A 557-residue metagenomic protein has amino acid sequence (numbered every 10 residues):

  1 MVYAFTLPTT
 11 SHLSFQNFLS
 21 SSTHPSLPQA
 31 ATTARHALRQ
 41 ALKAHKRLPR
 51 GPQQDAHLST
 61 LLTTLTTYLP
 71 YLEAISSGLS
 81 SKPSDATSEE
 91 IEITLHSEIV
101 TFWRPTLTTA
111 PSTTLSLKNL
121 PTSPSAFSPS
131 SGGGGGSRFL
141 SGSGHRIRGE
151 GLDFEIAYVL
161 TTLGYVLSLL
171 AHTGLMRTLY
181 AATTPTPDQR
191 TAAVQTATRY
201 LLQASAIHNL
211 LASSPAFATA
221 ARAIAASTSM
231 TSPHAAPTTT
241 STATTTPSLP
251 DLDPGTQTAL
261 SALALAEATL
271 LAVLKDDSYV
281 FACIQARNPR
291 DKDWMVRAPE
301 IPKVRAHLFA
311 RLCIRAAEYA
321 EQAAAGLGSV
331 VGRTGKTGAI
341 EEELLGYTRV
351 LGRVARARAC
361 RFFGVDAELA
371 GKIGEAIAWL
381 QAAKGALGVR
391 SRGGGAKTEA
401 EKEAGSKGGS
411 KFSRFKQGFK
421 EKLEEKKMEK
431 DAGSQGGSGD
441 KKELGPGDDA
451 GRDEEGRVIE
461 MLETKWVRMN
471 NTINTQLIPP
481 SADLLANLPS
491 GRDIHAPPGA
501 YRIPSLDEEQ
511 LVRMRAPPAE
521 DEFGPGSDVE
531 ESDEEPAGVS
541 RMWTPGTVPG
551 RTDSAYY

Functional and structural regions predicted by a protein language model:
M1-S88, L344, R349, D366-Y557: Long C-terminal extensions of eukaryotic subunits of large macromolecular complexes
Y71-L274: Fungal eukaryote-biased detector of long internal structured cores
G149, T244-G255, A324-V350, F362-K372 (+2 more regions): Acidic, serine/threonine- and proline-rich low-complexity regulatory regions
T161, P187, V194, L201 (+9 more regions): Inward-facing hydrophobic residues that define packing positions of alpha-helical scaffold repeats
Y165, L169-L179, A212, A268-F281 (+4 more regions): Short coil/turn linking the two alpha-helices of tandem helical-hairpin repeats
L175-T183, A216-S227, D277-N288, G328-A339 (+7 more regions): Structured alpha-helical bundle/scaffold domains in large eukaryotic membrane-trafficking regulators
L179-Q195, S278-A310, G364-Q381: Acidic, serine/threonine/proline-rich low-complexity intrinsically disordered regions
A212, A216, A223, S248-G328: Active-site cradle of extracellular carbohydrate-active enzymes
